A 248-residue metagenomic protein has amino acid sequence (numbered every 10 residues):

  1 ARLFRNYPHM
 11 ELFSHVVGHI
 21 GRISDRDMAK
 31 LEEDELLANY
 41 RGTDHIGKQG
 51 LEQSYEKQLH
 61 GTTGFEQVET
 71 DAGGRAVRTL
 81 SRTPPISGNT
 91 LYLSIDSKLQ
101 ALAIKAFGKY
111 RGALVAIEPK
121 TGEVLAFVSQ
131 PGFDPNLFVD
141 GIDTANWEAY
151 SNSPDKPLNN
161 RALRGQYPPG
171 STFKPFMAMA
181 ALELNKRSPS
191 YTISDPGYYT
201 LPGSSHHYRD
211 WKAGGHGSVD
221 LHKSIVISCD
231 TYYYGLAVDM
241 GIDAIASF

Functional and structural regions predicted by a protein language model:
A1-A113, V128, G132-R161, Q166: Extracytoplasmic/periplasmic proteins that interact with beta-lactams or build/remodel peptidoglycan
F4, G21, K98, T121 (+4 more regions): Short, glycine-/Ser/Thr-/acidic-enriched flexible segments
L12, G47, L51, Y55 (+7 more regions): Stable alpha-helical elements in mature extracytoplasmic
V16, L102-A106, T121-G122, Q166-I193 (+1 more regions): Active-site SXXK
R75, G122-E123: Residue-level signal for well-ordered, solvent-exposed loop/turn and beta-edge residues enriched in charged/polar side
N89-T90, P157-A162, S188-S190, S194-A246: Conserved catalytic neighborhood of penicillin-recognizing serine enzymes
L114-P119: Short hydrophobic alpha-helical segments used for membrane anchoring or interfacial signaling
A126-S129, S204: Short acidic, glycine/serine/threonine-rich loops at helix termini
